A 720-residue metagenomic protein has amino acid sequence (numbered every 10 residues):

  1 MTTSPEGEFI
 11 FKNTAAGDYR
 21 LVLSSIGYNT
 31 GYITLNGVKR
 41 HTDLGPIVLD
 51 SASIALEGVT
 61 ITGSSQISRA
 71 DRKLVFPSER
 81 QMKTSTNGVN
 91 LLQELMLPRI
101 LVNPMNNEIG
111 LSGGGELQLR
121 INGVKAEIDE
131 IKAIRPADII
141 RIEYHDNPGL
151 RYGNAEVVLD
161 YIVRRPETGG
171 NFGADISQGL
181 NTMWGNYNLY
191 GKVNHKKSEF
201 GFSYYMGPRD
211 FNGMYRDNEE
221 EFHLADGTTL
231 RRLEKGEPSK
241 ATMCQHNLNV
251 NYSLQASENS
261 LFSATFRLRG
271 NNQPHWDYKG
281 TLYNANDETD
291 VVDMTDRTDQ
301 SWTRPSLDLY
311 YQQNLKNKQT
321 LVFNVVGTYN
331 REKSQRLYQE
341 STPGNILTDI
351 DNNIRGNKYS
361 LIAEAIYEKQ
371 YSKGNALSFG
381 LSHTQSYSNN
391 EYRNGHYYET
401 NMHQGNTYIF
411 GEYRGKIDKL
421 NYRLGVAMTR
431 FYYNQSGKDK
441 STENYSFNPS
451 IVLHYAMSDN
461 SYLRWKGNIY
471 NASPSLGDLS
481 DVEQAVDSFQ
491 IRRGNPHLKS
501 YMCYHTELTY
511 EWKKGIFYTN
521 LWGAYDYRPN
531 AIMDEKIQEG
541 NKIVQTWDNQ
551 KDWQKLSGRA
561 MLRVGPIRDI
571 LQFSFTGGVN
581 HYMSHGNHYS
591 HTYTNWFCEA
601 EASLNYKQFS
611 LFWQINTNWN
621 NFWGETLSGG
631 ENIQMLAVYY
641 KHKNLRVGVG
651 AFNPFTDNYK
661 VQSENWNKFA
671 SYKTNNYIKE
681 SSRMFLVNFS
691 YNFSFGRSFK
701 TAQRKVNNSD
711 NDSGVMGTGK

Functional and structural regions predicted by a protein language model:
M1-E8: Short, acidic Ser/Thr/Gly-rich low-complexity loop/linker segments typical of extracellular and cell-surface proteins
E8, V22, N36, R40-H41 (+18 more regions): Membrane-proximal, glycine/serine-rich, low-complexity loop/turn segments characteristic of large bacterial
I10-D18: Short Pro-Gly-centered beta-turn/loop motif in secreted/extracellular proteins
D18, V22-T34: A short, solvent-exposed loop/turn motif at the edges and junctions of modular extracellular/periplasmic domains
Y190, G577-S584, T594-K641, L645-K673: C-terminal beta-barrel architecture of Gram-negative outer-membrane proteins
G213-T228, H275-V291, K333-G344, N389-Y398 (+9 more regions): Outer-membrane beta-barrel translocator domains and adjoining extracellular loop/strand segments of Gram-negative
Q245-Q273, T295-K440, N444-S446, A456-N460 (+4 more regions): Face-selective signature of the C-terminal outer-membrane beta-barrel domain
S360-I362, N495, K499, H505 (+2 more regions): Outer membrane beta-barrel strand-and-loop segments of large Gram-negative receptors, especially TonB-dependent
